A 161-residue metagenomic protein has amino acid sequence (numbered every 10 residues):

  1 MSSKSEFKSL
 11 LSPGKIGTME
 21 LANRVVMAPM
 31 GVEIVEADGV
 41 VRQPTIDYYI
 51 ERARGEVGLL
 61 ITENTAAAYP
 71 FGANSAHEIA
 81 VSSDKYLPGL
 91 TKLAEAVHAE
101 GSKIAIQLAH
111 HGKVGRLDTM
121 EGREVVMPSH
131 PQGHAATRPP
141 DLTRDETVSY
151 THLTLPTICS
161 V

Functional and structural regions predicted by a protein language model:
M1-L153: Flavin-dependent oxidoreductase catalytic cores
H152-V161: Single conserved hydrophobic/aromatic residue that forms the stacking wall/gate of nucleotide- or nucleobase-binding
